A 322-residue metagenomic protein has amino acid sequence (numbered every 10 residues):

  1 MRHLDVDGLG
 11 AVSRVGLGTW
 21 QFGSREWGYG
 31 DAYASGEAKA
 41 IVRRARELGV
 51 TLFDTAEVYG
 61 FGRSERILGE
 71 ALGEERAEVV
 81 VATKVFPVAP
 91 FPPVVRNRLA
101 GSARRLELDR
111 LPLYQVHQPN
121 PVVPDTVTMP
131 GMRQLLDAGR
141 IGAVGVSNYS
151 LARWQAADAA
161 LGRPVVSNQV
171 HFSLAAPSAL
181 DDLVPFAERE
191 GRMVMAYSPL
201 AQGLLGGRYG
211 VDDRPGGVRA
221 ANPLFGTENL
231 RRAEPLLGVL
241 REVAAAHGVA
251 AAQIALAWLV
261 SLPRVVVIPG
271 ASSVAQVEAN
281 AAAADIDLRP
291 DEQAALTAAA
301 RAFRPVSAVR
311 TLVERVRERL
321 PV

Functional and structural regions predicted by a protein language model:
M1-V79: N-terminal binding-site loop/beta-alpha segment at the start of enzyme catalytic domains that lines or forms
H3, P119, V123-V322: Beta/alpha (TIM)-barrel catalytic core signal, keyed to glycine-rich beta->alpha loops juxtaposed to Asp/Glu that bind
D7, G69-A77, A100-L108, L136 (+1 more regions): Acidic (Asp/Glu)-rich catalytic clusters
L9-V15, G49-L52, R76-V79, L108-P112 (+5 more regions): Short, well-ordered coil/turn segments that N-cap beta-strands
L17, T55, T83, L113-V116 (+3 more regions): Conserved beta-strand positions
G23-G36, K84-P93, H117-V123: Active-site mouth loops of central-metabolism enzymes
D31-A45, F91-L106, S150-Q155: Short, acidic/polar
A103-V122: Active-site groove signature of glycoside hydrolases
